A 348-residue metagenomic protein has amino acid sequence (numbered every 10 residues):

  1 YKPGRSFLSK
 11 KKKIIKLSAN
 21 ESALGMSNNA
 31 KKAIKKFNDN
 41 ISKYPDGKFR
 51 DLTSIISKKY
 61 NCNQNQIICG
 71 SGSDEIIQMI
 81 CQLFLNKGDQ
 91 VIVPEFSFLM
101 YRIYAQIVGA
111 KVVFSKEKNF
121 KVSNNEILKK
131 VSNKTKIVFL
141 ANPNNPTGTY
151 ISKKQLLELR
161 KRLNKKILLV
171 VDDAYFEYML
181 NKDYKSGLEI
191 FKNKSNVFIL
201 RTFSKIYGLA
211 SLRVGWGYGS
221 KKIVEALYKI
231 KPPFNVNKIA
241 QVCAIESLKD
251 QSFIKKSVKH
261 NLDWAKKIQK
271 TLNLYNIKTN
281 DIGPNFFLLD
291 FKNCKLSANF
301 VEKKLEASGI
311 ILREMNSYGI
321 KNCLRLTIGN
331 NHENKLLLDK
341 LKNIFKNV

Functional and structural regions predicted by a protein language model:
Y1-K43, V348: N-terminal "arm"/small-domain region of PLP-dependent enzymes with the aminotransferase-like
K48, N196-N273, I277-N280: PLP-dependent aminotransferase class I/II
R50-Q90: Phosphate-binding glycine-rich loop
L83-L140: PLP-dependent aminotransferase-like
Q106, N124-N133, P146-L169, Y175-I206: Active-site pre-lysine segment of PLP-dependent enzymes
L140, V171-D172: Hydrophobic residues in beta-strands of the RecA-like P-loop NTPase core, especially within AAA+ ATPase
K154, F300, A307-S308, R313 (+1 more regions): PLP-dependent enzyme catalytic core of the Aspartate aminotransferase-like
L262, L274-A307, L324, I328: Conserved PLP-binding catalytic core of the aspartate aminotransferase-like
